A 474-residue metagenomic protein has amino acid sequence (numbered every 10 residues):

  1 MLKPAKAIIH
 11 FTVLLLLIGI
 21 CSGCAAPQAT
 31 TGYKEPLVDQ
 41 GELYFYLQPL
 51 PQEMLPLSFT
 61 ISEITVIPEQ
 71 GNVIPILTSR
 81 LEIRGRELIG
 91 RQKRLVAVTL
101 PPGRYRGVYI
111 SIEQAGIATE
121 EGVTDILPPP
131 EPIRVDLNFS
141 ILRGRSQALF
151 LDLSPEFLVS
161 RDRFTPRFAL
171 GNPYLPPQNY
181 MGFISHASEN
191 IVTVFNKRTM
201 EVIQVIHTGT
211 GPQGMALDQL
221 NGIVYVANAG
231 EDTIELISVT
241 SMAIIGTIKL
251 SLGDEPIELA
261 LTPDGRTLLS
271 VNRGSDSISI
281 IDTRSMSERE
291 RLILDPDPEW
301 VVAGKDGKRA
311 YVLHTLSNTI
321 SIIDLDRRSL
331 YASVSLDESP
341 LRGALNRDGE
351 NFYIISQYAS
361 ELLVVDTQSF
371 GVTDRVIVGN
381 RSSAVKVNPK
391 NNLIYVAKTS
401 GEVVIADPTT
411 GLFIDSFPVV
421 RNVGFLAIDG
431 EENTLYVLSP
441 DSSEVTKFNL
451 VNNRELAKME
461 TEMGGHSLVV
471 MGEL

Functional and structural regions predicted by a protein language model:
A25-I206, G211-A216, A227, D232 (+1 more regions): A short, solvent-exposed, low-complexity linear motif enriched for acidic/polar residues with Pro/Gly/Ser/Thr
P177-Q178, D218-N221, P263-G265, K305-G307 (+4 more regions): Residue-level detector of Asp-centered blade-edge/turn motifs that repeat once per structural unit in beta-propeller
K197-M200, S238-M242, D282-M286, D324-R328 (+3 more regions): Short loop/turn segments that connect beta-strands within beta-propeller blades
E201-I206, A243-K249, S287-L292, S329-V334 (+3 more regions): A short beta-strand motif characteristic of beta-propeller blades
M215, L259, V301, G343 (+3 more regions): Hydrophobic core register within WD40 beta-propeller blades
D441-S443, V451-L474: Blade-level signature of beta-propeller repeat domains, shared across WD40, Kelch, NHL, RCC1 and BNR/Asp-box propellers
